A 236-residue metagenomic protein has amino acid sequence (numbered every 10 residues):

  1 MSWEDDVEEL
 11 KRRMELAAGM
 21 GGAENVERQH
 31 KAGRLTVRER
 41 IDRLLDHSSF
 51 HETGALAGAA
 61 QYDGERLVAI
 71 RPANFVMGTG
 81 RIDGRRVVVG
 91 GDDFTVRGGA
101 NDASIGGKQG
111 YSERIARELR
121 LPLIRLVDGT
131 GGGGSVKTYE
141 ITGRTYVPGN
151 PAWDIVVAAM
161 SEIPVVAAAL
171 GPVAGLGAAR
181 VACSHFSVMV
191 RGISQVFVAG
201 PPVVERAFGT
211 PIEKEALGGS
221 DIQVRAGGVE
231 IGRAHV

Functional and structural regions predicted by a protein language model:
M1-Y62, A182, V198-R233: Amphipathic alpha-helical segments at domain termini/boundaries
V26-E27, M77, E113, A178 (+1 more regions): Short glycine-/small-residue-rich flexible loop motifs, especially phosphate/cofactor-binding loops
L35, R40-V166: Long, structured ligand/cofactor-binding scaffold of large enzymes
V127-R233: Conserved catalytic cores of soluble enzyme domains, especially glycine-rich substrate-binding beta-alpha loops
